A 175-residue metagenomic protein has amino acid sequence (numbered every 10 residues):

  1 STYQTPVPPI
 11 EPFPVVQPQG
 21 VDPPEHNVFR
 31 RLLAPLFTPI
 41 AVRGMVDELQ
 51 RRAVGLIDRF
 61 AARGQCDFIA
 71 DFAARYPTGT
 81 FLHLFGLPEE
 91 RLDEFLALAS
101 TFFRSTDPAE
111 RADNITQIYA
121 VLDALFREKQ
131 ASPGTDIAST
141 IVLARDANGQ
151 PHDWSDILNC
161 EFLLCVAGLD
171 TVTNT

Functional and structural regions predicted by a protein language model:
S1-I69, T78-L96, S100-D113: Active-site substrate-recognition loop segments, prototypically the cytochrome P450 B′-helix/B-C loop
P12, H26, L56, F95-S155: Cytochrome P450 catalytic core segment centered on helix I
Q19, T38, R127, C165-V166: Alpha-solenoid HEAT/Armadillo repeat architecture
P23, T116, T173: Electropositive phosphate-/nucleotide-binding environments in soluble metabolic enzymes
A74, T78, L82-H83, D146-T175: Central I-helix of cytochrome P450 enzymes
